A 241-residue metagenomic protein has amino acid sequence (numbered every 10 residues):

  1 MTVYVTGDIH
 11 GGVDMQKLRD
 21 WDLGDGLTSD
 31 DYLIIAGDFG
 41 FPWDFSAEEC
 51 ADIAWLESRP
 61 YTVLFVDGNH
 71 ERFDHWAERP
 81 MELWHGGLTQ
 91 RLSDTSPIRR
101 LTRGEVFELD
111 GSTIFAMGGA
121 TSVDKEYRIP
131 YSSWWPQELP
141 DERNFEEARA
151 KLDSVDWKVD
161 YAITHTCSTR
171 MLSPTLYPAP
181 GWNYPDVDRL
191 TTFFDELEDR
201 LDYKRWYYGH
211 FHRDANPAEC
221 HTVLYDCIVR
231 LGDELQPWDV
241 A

Functional and structural regions predicted by a protein language model:
M1-Y4, E105-A116, Y161, A218-T222: Beta-strand-turn-beta hairpins that frame and shape the catalytic cleft of phosphate-ester-processing enzymes
V3-V5, Y32-A36, Y161-H165, Y207: Structural motif
T6, G12-L109, N183, R189-L190: Core catalytic region of metal-dependent phosphoesterases/phosphodiesterases, especially metallo-beta-lactamase-like
I9-D14, P130-R143, P185, R189-L190 (+3 more regions): Catalytic cores of nucleotide-sugar-dependent glycosyltransferases that transfer UDP/GDP/TDP-activated
H10-Q16, G40-D44, N69-W76, V106-F107 (+3 more regions): Active-site environment of divalent metal-dependent phosphoester hydrolases
T62-V66, E82-H85, Q90-L92, R170-A241: Conserved beta-sheet core of the metallophosphoesterase superfamily
D110-D188: Active-site-proximal loop/helix segment associated with metal-binding centers of metalloenzymes
